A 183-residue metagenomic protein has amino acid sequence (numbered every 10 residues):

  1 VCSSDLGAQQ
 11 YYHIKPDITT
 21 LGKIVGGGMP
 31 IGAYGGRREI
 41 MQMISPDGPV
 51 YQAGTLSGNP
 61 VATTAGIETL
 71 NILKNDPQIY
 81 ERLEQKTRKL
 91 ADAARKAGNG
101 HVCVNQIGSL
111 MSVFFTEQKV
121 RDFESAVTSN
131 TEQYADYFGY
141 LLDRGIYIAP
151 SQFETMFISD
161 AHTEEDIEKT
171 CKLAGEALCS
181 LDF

Functional and structural regions predicted by a protein language model:
V1-F183: Conserved N-terminal phosphate-binding loop of PLP-dependent enzymes in the Aspartate aminotransferase
